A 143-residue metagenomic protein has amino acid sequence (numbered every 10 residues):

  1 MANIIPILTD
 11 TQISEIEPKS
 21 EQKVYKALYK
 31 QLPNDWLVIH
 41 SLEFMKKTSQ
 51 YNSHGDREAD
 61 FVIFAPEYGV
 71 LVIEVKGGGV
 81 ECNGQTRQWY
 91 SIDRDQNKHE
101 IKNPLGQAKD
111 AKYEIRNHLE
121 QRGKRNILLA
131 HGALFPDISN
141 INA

Functional and structural regions predicted by a protein language model:
M1-A143: Intrinsically disordered, low-complexity Ser/Thr/Pro/Gly-rich regulatory segments
